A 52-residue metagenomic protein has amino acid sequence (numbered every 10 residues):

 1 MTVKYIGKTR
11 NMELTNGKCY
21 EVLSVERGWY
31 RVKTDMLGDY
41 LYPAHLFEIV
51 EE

Functional and structural regions predicted by a protein language model:
M1, I49-E52: Short intrinsically disordered terminal tails
T2-L46: Basic/aromatic-rich interaction segments and small domains that mediate binding to polyanionic partners
